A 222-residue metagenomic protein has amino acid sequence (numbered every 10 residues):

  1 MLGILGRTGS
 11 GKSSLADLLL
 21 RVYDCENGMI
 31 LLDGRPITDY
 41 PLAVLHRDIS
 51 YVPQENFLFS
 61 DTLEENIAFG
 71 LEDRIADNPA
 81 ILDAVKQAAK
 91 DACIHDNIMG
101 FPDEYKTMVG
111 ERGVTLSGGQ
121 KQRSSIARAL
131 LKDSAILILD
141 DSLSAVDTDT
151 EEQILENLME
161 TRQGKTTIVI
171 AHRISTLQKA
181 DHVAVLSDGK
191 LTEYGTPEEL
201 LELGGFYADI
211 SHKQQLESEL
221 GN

Functional and structural regions predicted by a protein language model:
M1-N222: ABC-type nucleotide-binding domain
